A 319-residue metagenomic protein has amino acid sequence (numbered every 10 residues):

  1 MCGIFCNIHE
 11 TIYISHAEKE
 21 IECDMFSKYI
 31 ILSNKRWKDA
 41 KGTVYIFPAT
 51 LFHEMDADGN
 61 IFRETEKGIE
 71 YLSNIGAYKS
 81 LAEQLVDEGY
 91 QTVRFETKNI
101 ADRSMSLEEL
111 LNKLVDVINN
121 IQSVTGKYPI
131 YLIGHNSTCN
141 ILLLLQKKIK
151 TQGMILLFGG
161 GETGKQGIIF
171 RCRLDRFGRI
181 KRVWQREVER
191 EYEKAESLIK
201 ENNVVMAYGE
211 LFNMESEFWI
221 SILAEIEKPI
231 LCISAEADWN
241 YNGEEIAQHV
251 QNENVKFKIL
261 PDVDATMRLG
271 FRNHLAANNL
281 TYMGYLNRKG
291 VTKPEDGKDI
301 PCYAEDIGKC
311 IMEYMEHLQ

Functional and structural regions predicted by a protein language model:
I8-G42: N-terminal cap/lid segment of alpha/beta-hydrolase-fold proteins
W37-L85: Short, surface-exposed "cap/lid" segments of acyl-processing enzymes
A77, S104-Q122: Alpha/beta-hydrolase active-site loop
N120, K127-R173: Primarily recognizes the serine-hydrolase "nucleophile elbow" in alpha/beta-hydrolase and SGNH/GDSL folds
L157-I222: Accessory cap/linker subdomain of secreted extracellular hydrolases
I226, C232-S234: Short beta-strand/loop motif that positions the catalytic acidic residue of the alpha/beta-hydrolase fold
W239-E245: Conserved alpha/beta-hydrolase "acid-adjacent" motif
V263-Q319: Catalytic active-site module of serine/aspartate enzymes centered on a nucleophile-bearing elbow/loop
